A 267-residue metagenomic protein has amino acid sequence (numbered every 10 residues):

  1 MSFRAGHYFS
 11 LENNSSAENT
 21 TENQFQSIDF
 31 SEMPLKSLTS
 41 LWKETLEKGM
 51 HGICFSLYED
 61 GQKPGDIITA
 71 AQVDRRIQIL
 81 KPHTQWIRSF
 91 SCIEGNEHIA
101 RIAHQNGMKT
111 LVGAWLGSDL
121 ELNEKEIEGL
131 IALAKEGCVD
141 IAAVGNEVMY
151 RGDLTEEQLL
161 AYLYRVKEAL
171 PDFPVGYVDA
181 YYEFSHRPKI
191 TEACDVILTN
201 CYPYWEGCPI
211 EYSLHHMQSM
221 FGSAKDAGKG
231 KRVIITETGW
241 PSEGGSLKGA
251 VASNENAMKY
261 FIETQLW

Functional and structural regions predicted by a protein language model:
G6-N14, N19-I79, H83-Q85: Boundary/entry segment of secreted carbohydrate-active catalytic domains
K36-S40, E94-H98, L122-I131, D179-E192 (+1 more regions): Alpha-helical scaffolding within the catalytic cores of extracellular/periplasmic polymer-degrading hydrolases
M50-I127: N-terminal carbohydrate-binding/catalytic regions of secreted carbohydrate-active enzymes
H51-F55, Q85-S89, T110-G113, D140-V144 (+3 more regions): Hydrophobic faces of well-ordered beta-strands that scaffold small-molecule active sites in alpha/beta enzyme cores
C92, H98-G176: Substrate-binding cleft of extracellular glycoside hydrolase catalytic domains
V139-D140, N146, D179-M220, T238-P241: Aromatic- and acid-rich polysaccharide-binding/catalytic face of secreted or lumenal carbohydrate-active enzymes
K167, P171-S185, K231-T238: Aromatic-lined carbohydrate-recognition surfaces of secreted/lumenal glycan-active proteins
C201-W205, K229-M258: Active-site clefts of carbohydrate-active enzymes
